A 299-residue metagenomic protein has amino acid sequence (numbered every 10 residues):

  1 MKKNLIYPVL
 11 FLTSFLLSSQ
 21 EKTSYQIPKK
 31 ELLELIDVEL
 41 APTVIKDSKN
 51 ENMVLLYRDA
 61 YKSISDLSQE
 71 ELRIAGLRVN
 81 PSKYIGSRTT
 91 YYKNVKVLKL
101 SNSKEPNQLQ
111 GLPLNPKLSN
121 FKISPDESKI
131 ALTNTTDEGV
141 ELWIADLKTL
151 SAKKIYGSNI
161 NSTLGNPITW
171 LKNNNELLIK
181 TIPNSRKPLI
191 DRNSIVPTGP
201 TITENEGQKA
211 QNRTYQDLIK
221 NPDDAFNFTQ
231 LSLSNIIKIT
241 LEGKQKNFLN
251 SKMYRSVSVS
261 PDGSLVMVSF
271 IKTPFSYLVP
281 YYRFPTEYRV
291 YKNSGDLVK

Functional and structural regions predicted by a protein language model:
M1-K2, Q20: Generic N-terminal leader/processing signal
K2-V9: Sec-dependent signal peptide recognition, specifically the positively charged N-region followed immediately by
Y7, S19-K299: Beta-propeller folds
